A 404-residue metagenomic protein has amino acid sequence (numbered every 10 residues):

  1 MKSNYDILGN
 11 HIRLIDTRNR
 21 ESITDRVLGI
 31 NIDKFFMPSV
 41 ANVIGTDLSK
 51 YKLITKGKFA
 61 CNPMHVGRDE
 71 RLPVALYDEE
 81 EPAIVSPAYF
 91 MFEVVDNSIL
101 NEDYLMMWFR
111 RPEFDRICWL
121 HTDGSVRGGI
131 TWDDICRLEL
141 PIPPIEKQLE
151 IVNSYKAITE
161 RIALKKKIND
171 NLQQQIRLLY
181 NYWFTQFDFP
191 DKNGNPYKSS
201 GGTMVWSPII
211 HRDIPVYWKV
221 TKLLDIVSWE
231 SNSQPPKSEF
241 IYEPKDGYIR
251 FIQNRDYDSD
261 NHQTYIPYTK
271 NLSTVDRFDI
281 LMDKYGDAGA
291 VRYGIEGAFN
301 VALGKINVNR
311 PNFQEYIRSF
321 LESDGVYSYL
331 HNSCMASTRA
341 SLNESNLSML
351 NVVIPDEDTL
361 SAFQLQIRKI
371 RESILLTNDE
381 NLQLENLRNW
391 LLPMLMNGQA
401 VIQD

Functional and structural regions predicted by a protein language model:
M1-N19, R137, P141-L179, S199-Q234 (+1 more regions): Non-catalytic DNA-recognition/assembly elements of restriction-modification systems
N4-N62, V66, M204-R212, L224-I241 (+2 more regions): Sequence-specific dsDNA recognition surfaces
K56, A60-R110, Q253, N271-Y327 (+1 more regions): A short beta-sheet element
P82-A88, D123-V152, G297-G304, M335-Q364: A short glycine-rich beta-alpha junction/loop motif
M106-L120, E139-P143: Well-ordered mid-protein domain cores that form the structural environment of catalytic cofactors
